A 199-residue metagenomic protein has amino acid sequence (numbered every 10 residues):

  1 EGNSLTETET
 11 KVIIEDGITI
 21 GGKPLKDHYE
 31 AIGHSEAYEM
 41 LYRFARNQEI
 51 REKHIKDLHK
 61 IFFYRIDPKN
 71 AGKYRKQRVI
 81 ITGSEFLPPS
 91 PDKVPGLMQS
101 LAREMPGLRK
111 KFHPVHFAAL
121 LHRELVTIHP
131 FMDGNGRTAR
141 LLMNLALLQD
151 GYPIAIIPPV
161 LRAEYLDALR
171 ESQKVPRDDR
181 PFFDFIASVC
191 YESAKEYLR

Functional and structural regions predicted by a protein language model:
E1-R199: FIC/Doc superfamily catalytic core
